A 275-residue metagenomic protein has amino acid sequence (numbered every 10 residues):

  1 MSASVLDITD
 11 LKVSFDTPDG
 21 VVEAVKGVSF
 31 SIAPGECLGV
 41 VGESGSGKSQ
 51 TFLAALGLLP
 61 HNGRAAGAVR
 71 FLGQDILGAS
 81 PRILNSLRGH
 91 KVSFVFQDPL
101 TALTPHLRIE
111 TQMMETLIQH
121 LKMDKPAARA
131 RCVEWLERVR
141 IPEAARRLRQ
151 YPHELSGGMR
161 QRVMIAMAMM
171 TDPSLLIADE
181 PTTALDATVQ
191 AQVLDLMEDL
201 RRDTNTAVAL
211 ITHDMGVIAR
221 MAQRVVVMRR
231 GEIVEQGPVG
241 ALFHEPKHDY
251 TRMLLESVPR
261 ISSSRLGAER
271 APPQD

Functional and structural regions predicted by a protein language model:
A3-S4, V21, P142-L148, Q236-D275: Short catalytic/signature loops enriched in Gly
R64-D75: Conserved ABC transporter NBD signature motif
Q74-D75, A127-R146, L255-E256: Conserved ABC ATPase "signature" region
M170-S174: A short, proline-enriched helix->beta-strand linker immediately N-terminal to the Walker B motif in ABC-type P-loop
A191-N205, G216: Helical segment within the ABC ATPase nucleotide-binding domain
I218-R220: A short, surface-exposed alpha-helical micro-motif characterized by mixed small hydrophobic and charged/polar residues
